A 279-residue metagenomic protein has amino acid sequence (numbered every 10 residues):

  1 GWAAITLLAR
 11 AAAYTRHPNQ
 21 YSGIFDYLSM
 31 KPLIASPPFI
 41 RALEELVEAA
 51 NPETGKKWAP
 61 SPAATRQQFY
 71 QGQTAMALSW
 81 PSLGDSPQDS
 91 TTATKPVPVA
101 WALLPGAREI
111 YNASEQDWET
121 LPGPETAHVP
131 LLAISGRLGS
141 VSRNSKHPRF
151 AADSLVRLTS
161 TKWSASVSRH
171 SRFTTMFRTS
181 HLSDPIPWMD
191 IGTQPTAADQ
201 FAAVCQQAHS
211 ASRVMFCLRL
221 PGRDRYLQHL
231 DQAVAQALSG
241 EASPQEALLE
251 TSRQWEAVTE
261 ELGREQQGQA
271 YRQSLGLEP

Functional and structural regions predicted by a protein language model:
G1-L28, V129-S142, R225-A235: Periplasmic solute-binding protein
A4-L8, Y14, P18-P62, A100-P105: Glycine-centered hinge/linker elements that transmit conformational signals in sensory and ligand-binding systems
N51, T92-H181, M215: Extracytoplasmic/periplasmic substrate-recognition and gating elements
A63-Q73, A77, Q232-S239: Short helices/loops that flank or line small-molecule/ion binding pockets
Y70, S79-K95, A107-E109: A ligand-binding cleft/hinge motif common to bilobed small-molecule-binding domains
S114-P124, R169-Q236, Q269-P279: Long, aromatic- and glycine/proline-rich binding clefts that accommodate carbohydrate-like moieties
Q236-E250: Short, charged, surface-exposed loops that flank catalytic or proteolytic processing sites
E246, E250-P279: Conserved N-terminal structural module of periplasmic/extracytoplasmic solute-binding proteins
